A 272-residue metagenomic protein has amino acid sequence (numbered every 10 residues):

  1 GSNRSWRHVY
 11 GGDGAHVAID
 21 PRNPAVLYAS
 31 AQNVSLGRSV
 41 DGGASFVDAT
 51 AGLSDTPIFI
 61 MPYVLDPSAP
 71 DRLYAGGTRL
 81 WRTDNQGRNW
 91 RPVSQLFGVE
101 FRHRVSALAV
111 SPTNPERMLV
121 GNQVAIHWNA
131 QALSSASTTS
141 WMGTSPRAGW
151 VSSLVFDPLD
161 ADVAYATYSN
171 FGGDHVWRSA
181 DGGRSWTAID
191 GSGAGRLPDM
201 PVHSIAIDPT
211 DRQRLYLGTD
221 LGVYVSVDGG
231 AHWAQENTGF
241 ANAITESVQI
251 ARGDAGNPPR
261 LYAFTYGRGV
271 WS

Functional and structural regions predicted by a protein language model:
G1-S272: Beta-propeller blade termini and top-face loops
